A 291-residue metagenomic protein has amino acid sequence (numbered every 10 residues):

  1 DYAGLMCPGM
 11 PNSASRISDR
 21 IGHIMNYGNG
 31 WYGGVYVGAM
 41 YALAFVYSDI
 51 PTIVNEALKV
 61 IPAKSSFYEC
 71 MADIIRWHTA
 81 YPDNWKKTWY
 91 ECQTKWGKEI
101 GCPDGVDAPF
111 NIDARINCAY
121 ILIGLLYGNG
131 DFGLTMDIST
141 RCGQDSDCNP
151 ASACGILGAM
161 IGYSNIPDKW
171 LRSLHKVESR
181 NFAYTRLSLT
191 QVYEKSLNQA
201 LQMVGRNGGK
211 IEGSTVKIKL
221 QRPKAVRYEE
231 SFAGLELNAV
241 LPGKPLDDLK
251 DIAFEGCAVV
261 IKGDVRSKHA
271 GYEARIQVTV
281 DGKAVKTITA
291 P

Functional and structural regions predicted by a protein language model:
Y2-P11, D19-I24, G38-G143: Accessory "access/gating" subregions that flank catalytic or transport cores
N12-R16, T52, D168-R172: Short sequence/structural elements of tandem HEAT/ARM alpha-solenoid repeats
M25-N29, Y36-G38, A42, Y120-M203: Catalytic phosphate/nucleotide-handling subdomain of diverse soluble enzymes
G28, Y32, S48-I53, F67-M71 (+2 more regions): Flexible, glycine/charged-enriched surface loops at secondary-structure junctions
G28-N29, S65, F182, L220-Y228: Eukaryote-specific, cytoplasm-facing alpha-helical/coiled-coil scaffolding segments in long proteins
Y36, A57-V60, I156, L174-K176 (+1 more regions): A glycine-rich phosphate-binding loop feature that marks nucleotide/adenosyl-phosphate handling sites
T190-K244: C-terminal domain-closing interface element
L220-P291: Glycan-recognition surfaces in beta-rich domains, encompassing non-catalytic CBMs and lectin-like receptor-binding
